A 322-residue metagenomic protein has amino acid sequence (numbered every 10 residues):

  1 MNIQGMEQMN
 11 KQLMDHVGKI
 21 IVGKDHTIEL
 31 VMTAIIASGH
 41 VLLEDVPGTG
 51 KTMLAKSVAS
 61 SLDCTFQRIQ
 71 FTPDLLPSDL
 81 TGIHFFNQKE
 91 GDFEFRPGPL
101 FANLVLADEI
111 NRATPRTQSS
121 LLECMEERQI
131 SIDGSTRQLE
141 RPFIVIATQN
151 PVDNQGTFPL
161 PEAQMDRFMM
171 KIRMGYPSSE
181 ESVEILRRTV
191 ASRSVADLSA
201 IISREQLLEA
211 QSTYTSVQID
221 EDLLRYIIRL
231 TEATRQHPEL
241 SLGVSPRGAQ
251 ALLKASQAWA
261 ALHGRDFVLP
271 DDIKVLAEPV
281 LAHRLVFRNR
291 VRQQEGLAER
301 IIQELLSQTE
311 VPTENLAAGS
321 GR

Functional and structural regions predicted by a protein language model:
Q4, Q236-R322: C-terminal engagement/docking regions of AAA+ P-loop ATPases
G5-V46, I228: Pre-Walker A (pre-P-loop) alpha-helix and adjacent loop at the N terminus of AAA/AAA+ ATPase modules, a conserved
E29-T33, F86-L106, S135: Conserved alpha-helical scaffold flanking the Walker A/P-loop in AAA+ ATPase domains
I35-T72: Walker A/P-loop
D45, D108-E109, S120: Walker B catalytic acidic pair
V46, L80, T148: P-loop (Walker A) phosphate-binding loop of NTP-binding proteins
S61-K89: AAA+/P-loop NTPase substrate/partner-engagement loops
N87-D92, A113, M125-V217, Q257-L262: Canonical AAA+ ATPase core
